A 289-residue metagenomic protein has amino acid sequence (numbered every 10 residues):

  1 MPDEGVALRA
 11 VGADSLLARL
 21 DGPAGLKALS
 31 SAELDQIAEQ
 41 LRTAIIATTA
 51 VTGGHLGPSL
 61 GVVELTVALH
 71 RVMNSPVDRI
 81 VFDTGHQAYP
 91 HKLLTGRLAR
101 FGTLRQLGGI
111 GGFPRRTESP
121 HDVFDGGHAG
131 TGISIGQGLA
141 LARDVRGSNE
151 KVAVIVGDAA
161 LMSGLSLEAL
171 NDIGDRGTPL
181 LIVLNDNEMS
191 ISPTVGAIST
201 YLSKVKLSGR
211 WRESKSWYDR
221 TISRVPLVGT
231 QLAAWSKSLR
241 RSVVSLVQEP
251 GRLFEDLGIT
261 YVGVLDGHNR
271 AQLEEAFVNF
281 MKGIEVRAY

Functional and structural regions predicted by a protein language model:
M1-V6, D122-G126: Membrane-interacting alpha-helical segments
P2-T95, E255-I259, V264-E275, I284-Y289: N-terminal amphipathic, basic-rich helices that act as targeting or association modules
P2-V11, N187-Y289: Long, well-ordered, tryptophan-enriched scaffold segments
L16-G22, T43-T48, I110-V123, T221-S238 (+1 more regions): Gly-rich Lys/Arg/Thr-decorated short loops/hinges at beta-loop-alpha junctions or inter-strand turns that position
L56-R176: Cofactor-binding active-site loop characterized by glycine-rich and histidine/acidic residues
D83, A153-V156, L181-N185, S192 (+1 more regions): Generic beta-strand/beta-sheet core signal
P90-G96, L161-L170, T178, N185 (+3 more regions): Short acidic, glycine/serine/threonine-rich loops at helix termini
K151, P179-L181, R287: Residues at the starts of beta-strands that form the adenosine-phosphate
